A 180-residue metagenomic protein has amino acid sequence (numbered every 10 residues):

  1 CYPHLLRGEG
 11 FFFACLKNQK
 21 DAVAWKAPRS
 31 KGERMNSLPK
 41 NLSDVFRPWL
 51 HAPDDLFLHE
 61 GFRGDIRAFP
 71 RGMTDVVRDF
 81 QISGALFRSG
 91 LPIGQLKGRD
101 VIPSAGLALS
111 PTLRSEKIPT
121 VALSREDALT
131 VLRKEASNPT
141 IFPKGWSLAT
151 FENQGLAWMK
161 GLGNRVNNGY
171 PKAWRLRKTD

Functional and structural regions predicted by a protein language model:
C1-S30: Core SAM-dependent methyltransferase catalytic element
Q19-D180: Polybasic, low-complexity RNA-engagement segments
